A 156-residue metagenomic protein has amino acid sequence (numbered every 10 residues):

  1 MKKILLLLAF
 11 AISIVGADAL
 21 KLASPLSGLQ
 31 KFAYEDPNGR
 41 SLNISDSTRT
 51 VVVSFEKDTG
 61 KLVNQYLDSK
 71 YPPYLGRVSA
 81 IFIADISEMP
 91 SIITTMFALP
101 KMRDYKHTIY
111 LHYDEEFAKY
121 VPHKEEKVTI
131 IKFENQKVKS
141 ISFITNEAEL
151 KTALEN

Functional and structural regions predicted by a protein language model:
I4-S13: Sec-dependent N-terminal signal peptides
D18-L42: N-terminal "domain-start" segment that seeds a small globular fold
D36, V63-D68, E115-F117: N-terminal post-signal-peptidase region of extra-cytosolic proteins
N43-G60: Short active-site neighborhood of thiol/selenol oxidoreductases, capturing the structured segment around
D46, Y113-L150: Thiol/disulfide oxidoreductase modules built on the thioredoxin-like
D46-R49, G76-S79, H107: Loop/turn elements at helix/coil->beta-strand transitions in domains of secreted/extracellular proteins
T59-K101: Structural microenvironment flanking redox-active thiols in thiol-disulfide oxidoreductases
I81-I83, A98-H123: Short, internal strand/loop/helix patches that form the active-site neighborhood or redox-interaction surface
